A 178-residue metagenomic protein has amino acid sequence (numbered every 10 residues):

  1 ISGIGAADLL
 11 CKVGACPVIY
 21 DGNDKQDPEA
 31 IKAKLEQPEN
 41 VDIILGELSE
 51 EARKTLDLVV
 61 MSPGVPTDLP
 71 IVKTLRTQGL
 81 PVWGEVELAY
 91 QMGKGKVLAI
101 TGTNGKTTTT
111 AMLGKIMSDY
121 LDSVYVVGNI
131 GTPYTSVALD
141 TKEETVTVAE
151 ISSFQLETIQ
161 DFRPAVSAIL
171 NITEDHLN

Functional and structural regions predicted by a protein language model:
I1-G84, L88: N-terminal leader/targeting and accessory segments in enzymes
C11-K12, E51-K54, P63-N178: Phosphate-binding loop of NTP-binding sites
